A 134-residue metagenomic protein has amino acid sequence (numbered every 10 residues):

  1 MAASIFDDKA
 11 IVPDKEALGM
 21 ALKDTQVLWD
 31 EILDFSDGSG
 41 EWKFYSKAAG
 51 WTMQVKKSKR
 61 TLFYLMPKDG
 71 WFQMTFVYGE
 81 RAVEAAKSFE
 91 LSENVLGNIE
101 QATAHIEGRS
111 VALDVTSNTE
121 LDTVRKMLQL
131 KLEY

Functional and structural regions predicted by a protein language model:
M1-D8, Y64-Y78, A112-S117, L128-Y134: Short, Lys/Arg-enriched charge-dense amphipathic segments
M1-G38, K43-S46, T52: Charge-rich, low-complexity N-terminal segments
D24, W42, A48-W51, Y64 (+3 more regions): Generic detector of bulky aromatic hydrophobic side chains
L28, I32, L91, V95-I99 (+1 more regions): Amphipathic alpha-helical interface surfaces
S46-E107: Short, conserved beta-strand/beta-arch hydrophobic-aromatic motifs that form part of recognition grooves or interface
L96-Y134: Well-ordered alpha/beta subsegment
